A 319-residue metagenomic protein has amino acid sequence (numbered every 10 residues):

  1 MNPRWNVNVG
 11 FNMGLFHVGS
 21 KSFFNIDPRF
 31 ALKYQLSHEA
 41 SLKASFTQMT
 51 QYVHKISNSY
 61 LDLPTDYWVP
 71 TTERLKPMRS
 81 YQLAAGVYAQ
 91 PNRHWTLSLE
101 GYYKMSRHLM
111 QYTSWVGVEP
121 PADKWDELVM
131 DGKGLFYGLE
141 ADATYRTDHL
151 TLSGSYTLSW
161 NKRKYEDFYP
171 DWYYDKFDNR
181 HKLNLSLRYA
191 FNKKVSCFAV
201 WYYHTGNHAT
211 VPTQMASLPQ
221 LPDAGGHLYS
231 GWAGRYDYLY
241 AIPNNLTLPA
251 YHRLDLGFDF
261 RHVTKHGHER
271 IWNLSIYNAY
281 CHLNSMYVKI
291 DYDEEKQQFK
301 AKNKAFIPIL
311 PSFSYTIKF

Functional and structural regions predicted by a protein language model:
M1-S41, Y52-V53, D62: Signature of Gram-negative outer-membrane beta-barrel scaffolds
P3, Y103-M105, E127-T213: Gram-negative outer-membrane beta-barrel transporters
P3-R4, E39, H94, H149 (+2 more regions): Short loop/turn motifs that connect adjacent beta-strands in outer-membrane beta-barrel proteins
V9-L15, A44-Q48, D66, L99-Y103 (+3 more regions): Transmembrane beta-barrel strands of outer-membrane/channel proteins
S20, H38-L83, Y103-E127, V200-Y229 (+1 more regions): Surface-exposed extracellular loop regions of Gram-negative outer-membrane beta-barrel proteins, predominantly
S22-I26, R79-L83, K133-Y137, R146 (+4 more regions): Residues that define the transmembrane beta-barrel architecture of outer-membrane proteins
K76, T96-S155, K182, K300-N303 (+1 more regions): Outer membrane beta-barrel strand-and-loop segments of large Gram-negative receptors, especially TonB-dependent
K194, Y203-R235, P249-D255, F260-F319: C-terminal beta-signal and adjacent terminal beta-strands/loops of Gram-negative outer-membrane beta-barrel proteins
